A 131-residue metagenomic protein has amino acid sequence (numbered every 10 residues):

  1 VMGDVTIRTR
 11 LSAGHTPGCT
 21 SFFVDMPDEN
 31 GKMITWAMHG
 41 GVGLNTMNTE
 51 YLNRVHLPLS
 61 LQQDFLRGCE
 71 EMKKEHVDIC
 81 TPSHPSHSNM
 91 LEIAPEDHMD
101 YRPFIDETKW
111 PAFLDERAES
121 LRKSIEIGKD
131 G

Functional and structural regions predicted by a protein language model:
V1-M2, T6-F104, K109: Metallo-beta-lactamase
P95-G131: Acidic/His-rich, metal-assisted hydrolase cores and their charged scaffolds
